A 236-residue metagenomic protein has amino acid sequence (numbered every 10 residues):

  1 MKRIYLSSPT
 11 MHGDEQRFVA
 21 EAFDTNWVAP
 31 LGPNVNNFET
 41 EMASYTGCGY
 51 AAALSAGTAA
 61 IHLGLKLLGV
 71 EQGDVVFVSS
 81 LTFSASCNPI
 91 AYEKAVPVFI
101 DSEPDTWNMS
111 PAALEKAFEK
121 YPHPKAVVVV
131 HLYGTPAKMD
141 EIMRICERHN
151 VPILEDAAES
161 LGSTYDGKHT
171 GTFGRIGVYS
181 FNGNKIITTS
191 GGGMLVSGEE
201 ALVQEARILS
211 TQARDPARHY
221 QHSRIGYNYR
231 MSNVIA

Functional and structural regions predicted by a protein language model:
M1-A29: N-terminal "arm"/small-domain region of PLP-dependent enzymes with the aminotransferase-like
L31-V75, P89-E93, F99-D101, K168: Phosphate-binding glycine-rich loop
T40, D140-M143, R175: Active-site phosphate/pyrophosphate- and oxyanion-stabilizing loops and adjacent acidic/basic residues in soluble
G47, Q72, H123, T172-F173 (+2 more regions): Short loop/turn motifs at secondary-structure junctions
K66-L132, P136-R148, P152-A157, T164: PLP-dependent aminotransferase-like
S160-D166, F173-A236: Active-site region of PLP-dependent enzymes
